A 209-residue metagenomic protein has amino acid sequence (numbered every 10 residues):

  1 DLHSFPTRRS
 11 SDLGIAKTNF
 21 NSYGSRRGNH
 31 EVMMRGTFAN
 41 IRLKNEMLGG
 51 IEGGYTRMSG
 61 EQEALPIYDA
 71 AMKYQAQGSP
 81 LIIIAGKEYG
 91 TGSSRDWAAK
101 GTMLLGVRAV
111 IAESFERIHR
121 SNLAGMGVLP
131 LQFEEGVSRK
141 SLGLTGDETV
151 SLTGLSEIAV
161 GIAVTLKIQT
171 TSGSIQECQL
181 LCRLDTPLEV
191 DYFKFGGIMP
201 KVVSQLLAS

Functional and structural regions predicted by a protein language model:
L2-S10: Short, small-residue-biased leader/transition segments that mark boundaries at the very start of proteins
S4, G14-K17, S25-G28, F38-I41 (+10 more regions): Short, glycine-/Ser/Thr-/acidic-enriched flexible segments
R9-P80, E88, S93: Long, structured ligand/cofactor-binding scaffold of large enzymes
G36, I84-K87, L105, V110-E113 (+4 more regions): Generic beta-strand/beta-sheet core signal
M72, A76-E116: Extracellular/luminal Protease-associated
R95-A98, L105-S138, V203-A208: Glycine-rich phosphate/pyrophosphate-binding loops and their adjacent beta-strand/loop elements at enzyme active sites
R120-Y192: Acidic, glycine-rich flexible loop/linker segments
